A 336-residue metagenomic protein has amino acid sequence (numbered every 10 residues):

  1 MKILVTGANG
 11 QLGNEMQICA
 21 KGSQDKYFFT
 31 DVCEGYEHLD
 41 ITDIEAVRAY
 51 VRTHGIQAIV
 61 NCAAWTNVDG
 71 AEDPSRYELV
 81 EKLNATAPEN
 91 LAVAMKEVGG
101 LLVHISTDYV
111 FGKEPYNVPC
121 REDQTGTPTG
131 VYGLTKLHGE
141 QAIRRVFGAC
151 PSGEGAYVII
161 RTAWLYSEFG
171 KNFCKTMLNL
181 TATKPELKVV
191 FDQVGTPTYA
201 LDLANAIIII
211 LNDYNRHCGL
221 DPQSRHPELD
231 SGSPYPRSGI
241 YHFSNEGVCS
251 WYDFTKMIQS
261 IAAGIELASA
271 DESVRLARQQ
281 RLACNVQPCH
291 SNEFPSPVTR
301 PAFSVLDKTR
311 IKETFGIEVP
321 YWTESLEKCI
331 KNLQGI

Functional and structural regions predicted by a protein language model:
I3-G22: N-terminal Rossmann NAD(P)H-binding glycine-rich loop of SDR-like oxidoreductase domains
T6, T30, I59-A63, L102-T107 (+1 more regions): SDR active-site strand-loop-helix element
Q24-V47: Adenosine-cofactor binding site in Rossmann-like domains, unifying the SAM/SAH pocket of S-adenosylmethionine-dependent
I41-L83: NAD(P)H-binding glycine-rich loop region in Rossmannoid oxidoreductase-like domains and their noncatalytic homologs
L79-K82, T86-A87, V110-I160, W164-S167: Catalytic helix-loop patch of NAD(P)-dependent Rossmann-fold dehydrogenases
Q141-I209: NAD(P)-dependent short-chain dehydrogenase/reductase
A206, D213-D221, H226, S233-P295 (+1 more regions): Mid/C-terminal beta-alpha module of Rossmann-like enzyme folds, strongest in SDR-family dehydrogenases/epimerases
W322-I336: Amphipathic terminal alpha-helices
